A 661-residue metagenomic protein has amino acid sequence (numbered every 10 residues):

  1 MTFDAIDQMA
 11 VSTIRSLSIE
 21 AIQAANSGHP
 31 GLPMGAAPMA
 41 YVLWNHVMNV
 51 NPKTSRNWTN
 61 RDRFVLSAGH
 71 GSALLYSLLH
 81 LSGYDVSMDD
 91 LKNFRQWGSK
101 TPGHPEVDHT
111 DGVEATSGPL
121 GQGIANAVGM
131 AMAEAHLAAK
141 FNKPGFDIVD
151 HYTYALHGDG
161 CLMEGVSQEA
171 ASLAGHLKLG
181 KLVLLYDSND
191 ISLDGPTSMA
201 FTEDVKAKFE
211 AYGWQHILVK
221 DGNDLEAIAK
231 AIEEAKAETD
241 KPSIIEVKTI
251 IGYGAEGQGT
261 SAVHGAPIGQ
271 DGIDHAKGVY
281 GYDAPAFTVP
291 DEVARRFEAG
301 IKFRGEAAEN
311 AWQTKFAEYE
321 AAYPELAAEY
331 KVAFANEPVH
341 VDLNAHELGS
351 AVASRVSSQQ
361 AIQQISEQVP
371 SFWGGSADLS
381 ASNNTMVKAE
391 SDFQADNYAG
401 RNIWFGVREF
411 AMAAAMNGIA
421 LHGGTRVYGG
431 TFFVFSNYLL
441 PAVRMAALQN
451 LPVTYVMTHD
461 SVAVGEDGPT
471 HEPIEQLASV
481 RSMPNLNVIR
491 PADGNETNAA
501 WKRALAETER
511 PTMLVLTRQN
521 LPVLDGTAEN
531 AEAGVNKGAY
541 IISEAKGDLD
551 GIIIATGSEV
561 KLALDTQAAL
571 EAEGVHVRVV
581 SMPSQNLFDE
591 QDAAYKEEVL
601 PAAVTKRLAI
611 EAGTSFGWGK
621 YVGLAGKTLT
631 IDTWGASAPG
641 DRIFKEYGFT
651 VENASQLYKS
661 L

Functional and structural regions predicted by a protein language model:
D4, A21-P30, T59-S67, H109-G121 (+2 more regions): A short glycine/serine-rich beta->alpha loop
V11-S27, D187-N189: N-terminal capping segment at the start of a domain
S18, H29, M39, L75 (+14 more regions): Buried hydrophobic positions in well-ordered alpha/beta secondary-structure cores of metabolic enzymes
A25, D62-R63, V113-T116, F146-E164 (+5 more regions): A short, small-residue-rich loop immediately preceding and capping a beta-strand
A36-L177, M386-V387, I419, T527: Cofactor-binding active-site loop characterized by glycine-rich and histidine/acidic residues
T59-N60, S243-P338, N586: Terminal amphipathic helices with adjacent charged low-complexity linkers/tails
Q96-D108, M132, H136-D150, S167-T288 (+2 more regions): Thiamine diphosphate
N310, T314-P452, N530-I541, G547-D548 (+4 more regions): Non-catalytic terminal/interface segments that mediate subunit docking, oligomerization, and allosteric communication
